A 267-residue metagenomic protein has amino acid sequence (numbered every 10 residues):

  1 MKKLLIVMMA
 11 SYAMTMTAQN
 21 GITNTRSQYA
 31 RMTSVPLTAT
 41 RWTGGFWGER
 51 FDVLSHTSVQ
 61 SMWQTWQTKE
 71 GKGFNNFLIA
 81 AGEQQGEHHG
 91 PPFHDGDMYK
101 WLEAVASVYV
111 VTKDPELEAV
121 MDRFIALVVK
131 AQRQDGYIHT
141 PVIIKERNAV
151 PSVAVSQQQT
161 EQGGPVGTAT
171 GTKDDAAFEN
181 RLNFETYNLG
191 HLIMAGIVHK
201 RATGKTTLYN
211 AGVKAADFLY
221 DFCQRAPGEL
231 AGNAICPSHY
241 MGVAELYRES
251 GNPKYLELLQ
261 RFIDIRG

Functional and structural regions predicted by a protein language model:
M1-N20: Bacterial Sec-dependent N-terminal signal peptides
Q19-G267: Glycan-recognition and catalytic cores of secretory/periplasmic carbohydrate-active enzymes
